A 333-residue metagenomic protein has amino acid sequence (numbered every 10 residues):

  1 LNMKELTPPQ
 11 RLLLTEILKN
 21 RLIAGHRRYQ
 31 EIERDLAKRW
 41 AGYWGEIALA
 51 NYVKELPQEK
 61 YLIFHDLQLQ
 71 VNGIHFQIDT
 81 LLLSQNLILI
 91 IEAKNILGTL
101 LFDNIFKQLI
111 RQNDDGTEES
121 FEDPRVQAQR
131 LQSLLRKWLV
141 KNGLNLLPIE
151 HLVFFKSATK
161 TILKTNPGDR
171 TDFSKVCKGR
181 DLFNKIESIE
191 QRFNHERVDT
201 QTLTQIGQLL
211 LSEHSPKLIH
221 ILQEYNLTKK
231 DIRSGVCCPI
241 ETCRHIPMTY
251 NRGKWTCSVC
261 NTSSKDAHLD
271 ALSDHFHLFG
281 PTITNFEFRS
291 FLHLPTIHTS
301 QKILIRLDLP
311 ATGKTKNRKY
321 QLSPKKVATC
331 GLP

Functional and structural regions predicted by a protein language model:
L1-F76, D115-E122, Q127-K302, T315 (+1 more regions): Surface-exposed interaction regions that form or flank ligand-binding interfaces
V71-L83, L89-I90, K319: Catalytic centers of nucleases
L82-L109: Active-site beta-strand-loop-beta-strand hairpin of nuclease catalytic cores that positions key catalytic residues
K107-L109, D308, K319: Short, charged/polar low-complexity linear motifs in solvent-exposed/disordered segments
L307-K314: A short, conserved structural fragment
